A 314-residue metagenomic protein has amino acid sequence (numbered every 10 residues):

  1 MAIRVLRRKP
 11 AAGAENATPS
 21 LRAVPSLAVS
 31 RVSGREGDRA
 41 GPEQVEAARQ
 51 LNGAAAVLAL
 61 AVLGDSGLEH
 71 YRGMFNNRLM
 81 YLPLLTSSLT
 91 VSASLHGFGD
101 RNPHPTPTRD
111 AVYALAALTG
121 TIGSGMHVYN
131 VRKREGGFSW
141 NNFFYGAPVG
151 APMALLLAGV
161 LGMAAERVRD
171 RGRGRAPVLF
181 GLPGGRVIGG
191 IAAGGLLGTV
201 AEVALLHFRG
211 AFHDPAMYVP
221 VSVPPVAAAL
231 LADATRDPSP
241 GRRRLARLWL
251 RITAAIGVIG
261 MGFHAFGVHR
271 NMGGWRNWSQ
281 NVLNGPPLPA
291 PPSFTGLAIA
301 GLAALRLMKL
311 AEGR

Functional and structural regions predicted by a protein language model:
M1-R314: Short amphipathic, positively biased membrane-proximal segments that drive organelle/inner-membrane targeting
